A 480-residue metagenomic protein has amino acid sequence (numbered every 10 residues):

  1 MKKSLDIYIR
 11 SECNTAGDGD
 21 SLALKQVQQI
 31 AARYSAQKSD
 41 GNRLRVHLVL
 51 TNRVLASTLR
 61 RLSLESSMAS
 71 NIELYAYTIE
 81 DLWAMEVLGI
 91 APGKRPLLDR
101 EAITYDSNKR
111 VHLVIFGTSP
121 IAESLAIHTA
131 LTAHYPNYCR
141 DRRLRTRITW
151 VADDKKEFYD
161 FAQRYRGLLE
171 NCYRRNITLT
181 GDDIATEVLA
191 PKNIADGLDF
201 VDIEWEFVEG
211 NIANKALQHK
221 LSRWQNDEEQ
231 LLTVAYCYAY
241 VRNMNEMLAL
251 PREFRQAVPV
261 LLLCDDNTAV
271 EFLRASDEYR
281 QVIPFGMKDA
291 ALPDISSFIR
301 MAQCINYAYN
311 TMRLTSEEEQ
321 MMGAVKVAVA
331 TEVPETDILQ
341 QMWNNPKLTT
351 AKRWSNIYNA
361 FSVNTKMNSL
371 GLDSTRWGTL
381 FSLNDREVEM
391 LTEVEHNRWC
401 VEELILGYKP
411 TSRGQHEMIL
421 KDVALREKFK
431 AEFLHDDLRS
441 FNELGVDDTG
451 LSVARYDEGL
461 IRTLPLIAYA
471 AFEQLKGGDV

Functional and structural regions predicted by a protein language model:
M1-D337, Q341-E402, G407-E417, L434 (+4 more regions): Cytosolic regulatory regions of ion transport systems
R426: Globin-like tetrapyrrole-binding proteins
